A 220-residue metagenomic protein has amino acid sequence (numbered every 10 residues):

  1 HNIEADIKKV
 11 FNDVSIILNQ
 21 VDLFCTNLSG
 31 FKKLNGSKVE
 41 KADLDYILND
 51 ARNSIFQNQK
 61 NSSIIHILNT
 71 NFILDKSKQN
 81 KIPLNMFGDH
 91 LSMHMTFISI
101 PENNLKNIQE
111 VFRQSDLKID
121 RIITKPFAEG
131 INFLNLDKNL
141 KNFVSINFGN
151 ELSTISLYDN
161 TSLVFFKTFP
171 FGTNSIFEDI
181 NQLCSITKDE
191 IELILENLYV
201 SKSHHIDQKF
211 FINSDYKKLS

Functional and structural regions predicted by a protein language model:
H1-D13, L18-F143, S162-V164, S201-K209 (+1 more regions): Nucleotide/phosphate-binding catalytic cleft detector across ATP-hydrolyzing and phosphate-transferring enzymes
N135-S203: Acidic, glycine-rich loop-and-beta core segments that form the ion-binding/anion-interacting portion of active sites
